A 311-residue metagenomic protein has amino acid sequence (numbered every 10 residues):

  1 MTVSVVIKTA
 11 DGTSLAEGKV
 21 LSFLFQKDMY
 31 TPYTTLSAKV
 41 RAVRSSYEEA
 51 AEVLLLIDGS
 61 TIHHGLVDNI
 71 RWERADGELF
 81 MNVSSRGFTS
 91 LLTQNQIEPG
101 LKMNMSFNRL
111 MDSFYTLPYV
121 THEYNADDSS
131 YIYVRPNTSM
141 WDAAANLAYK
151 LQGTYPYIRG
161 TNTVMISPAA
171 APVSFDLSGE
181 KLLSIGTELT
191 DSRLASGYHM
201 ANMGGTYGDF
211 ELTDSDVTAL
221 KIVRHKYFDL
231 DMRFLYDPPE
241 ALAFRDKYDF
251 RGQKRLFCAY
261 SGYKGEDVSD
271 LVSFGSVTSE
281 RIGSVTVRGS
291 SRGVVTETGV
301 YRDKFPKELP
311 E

Functional and structural regions predicted by a protein language model:
M1-K19: Polar/acidic, low-complexity leader/linker segments enriched in S/T/G and N/D
G18-S46, S184-E311: An acidic/polar, Gly/Ser/Thr-rich interaction patch typically located in mid-to-C-terminal regions of proteins
R41-T121: Surface-exposed cap/loop segments at beta↔alpha junctions
L54-S85, P156, L271-G299: Short beta-strand and beta-hairpin "edge-sheet" elements
R71-F80, S84-S90, E123-A195, H199 (+1 more regions): Short beta-strand-centered interaction patches in the first periplasmic/extracellular domains of large envelope
T93-P99, D176-S178, E308-E311: Short, charged, solvent-exposed linker or helix-capping segments at domain edges/interfaces that act as flexible hinges
D112-S130, S139-M140, P306-E311: Intrinsically disordered, low-complexity terminal/linker regions enriched in Pro/Ser/Gly and acidic residues
P118, L151, Y155, R245-Y248: Sec/Tat-exported extracytoplasmic proteins
